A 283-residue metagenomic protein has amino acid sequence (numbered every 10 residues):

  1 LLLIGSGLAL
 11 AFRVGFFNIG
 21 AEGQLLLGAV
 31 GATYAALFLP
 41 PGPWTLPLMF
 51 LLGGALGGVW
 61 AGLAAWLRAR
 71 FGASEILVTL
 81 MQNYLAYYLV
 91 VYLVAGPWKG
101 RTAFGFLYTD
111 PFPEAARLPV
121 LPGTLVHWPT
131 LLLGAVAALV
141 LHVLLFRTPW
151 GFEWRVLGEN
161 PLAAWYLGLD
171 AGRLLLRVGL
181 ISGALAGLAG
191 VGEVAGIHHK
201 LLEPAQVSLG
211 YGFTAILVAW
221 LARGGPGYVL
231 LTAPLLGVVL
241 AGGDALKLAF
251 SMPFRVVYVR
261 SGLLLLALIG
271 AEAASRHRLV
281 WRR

Functional and structural regions predicted by a protein language model:
L1-L39, A55-I76, A219-P226, L263-L264 (+1 more regions): Single transmembrane alpha-helix segments in multi-pass membrane proteins
L2-L8, A29-A35, G54-G57, N83-V91 (+5 more regions): Hydrophobic core segments of alpha-helical transmembrane domains in multi-pass membrane transport and ion-translocation
I4, Q24, G57-V59, G123-L201 (+2 more regions): Helix-loop-helix "hairpin" substructures at the membrane interface of multi-pass membrane proteins
G20, T45-L48, L118-T130, L202 (+1 more regions): Interfacial loop-to-helix junctions that mark the boundaries of transmembrane helices in multi-pass membrane
A21-A29, T45, M49-G57, E75-N83 (+4 more regions): Alpha-helical transmembrane segments of multi-pass membrane proteins, especially transporters and channels
E75, T79-R147, R282-R283: Transmembrane helix-bundle core of multi-pass membrane transporters and related energy-transducing complexes
E159, Y166, D170-R173, A241-R283: Cytosolic-side transmembrane-helix boundaries in multi-pass membrane proteins
G183-A186, G192, G196-G262: Transmembrane alpha-helical segments in multi-pass inner-membrane proteins
